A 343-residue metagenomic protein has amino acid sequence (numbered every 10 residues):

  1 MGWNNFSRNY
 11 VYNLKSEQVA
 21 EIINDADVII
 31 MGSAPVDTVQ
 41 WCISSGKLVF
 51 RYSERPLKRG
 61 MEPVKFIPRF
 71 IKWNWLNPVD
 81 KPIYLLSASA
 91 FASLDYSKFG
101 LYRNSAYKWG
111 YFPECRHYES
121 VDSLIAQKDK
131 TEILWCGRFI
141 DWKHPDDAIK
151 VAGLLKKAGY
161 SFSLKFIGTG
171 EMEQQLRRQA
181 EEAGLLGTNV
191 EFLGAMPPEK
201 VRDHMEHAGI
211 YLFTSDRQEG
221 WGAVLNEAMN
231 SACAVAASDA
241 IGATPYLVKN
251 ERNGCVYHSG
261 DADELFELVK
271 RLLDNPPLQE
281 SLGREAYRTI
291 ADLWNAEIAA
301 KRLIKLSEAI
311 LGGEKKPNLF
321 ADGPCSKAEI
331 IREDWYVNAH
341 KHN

Functional and structural regions predicted by a protein language model:
G2-R8, R177-M196: Nucleotide-activated donor-binding/catalytic signature segment of Leloir-type glycosyltransferases, i.e., the conserved
W75-L76, D80-K128, E132: Donor nucleotide-sugar binding/catalytic pocket of nucleotide-sugar-dependent glycosyltransferases
D122-L154, K165: Conserved donor-binding/catalytic core segment of Leloir-type glycosyltransferases
A195-M196, D203-A208: Short alpha-helical donor nucleotide-sugar binding micro-motif in glycosyltransferases
E206-G220, C233: Acidic donor-binding loop of glycosyltransferase active sites
A234-S238, V248: Short hydrophobic beta-strand element within catalytic cores of glycosyltransferases and related nucleotide-activated
N250-E251, C255-A262, R271-P277: Conserved acidic donor-binding segment of nucleotide-sugar-dependent glycosyltransferases
E264, R271, L278-L293, A299-K305 (+1 more regions): A short, well-ordered alpha-helix in the C-terminal region of glycosyltransferases
